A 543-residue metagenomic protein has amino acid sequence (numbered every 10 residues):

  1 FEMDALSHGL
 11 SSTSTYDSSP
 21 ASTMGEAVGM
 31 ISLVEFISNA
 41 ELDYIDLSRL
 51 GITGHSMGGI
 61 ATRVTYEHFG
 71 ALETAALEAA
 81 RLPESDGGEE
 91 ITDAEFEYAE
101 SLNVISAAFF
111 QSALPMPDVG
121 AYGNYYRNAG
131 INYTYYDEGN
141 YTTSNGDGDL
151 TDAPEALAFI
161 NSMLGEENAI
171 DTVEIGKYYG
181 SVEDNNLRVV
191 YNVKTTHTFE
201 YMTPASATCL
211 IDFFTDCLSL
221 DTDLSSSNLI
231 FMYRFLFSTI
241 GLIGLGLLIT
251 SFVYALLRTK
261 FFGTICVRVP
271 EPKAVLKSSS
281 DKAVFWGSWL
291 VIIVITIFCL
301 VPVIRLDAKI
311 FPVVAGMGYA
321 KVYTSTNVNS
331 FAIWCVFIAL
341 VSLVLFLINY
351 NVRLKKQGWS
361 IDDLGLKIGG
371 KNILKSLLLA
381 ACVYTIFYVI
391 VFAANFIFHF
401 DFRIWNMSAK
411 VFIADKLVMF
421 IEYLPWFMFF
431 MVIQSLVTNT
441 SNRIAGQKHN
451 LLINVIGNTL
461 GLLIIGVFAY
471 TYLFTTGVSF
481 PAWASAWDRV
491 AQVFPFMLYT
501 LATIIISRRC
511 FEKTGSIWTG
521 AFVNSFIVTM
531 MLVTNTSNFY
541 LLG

Functional and structural regions predicted by a protein language model:
F1-I230: Soluble extramembrane regions of membrane proteins in the secretory/endomembrane system
T13-T15, T23, T53, T62-T65 (+27 more regions): Residue-identity detector for threonine
R49, R63, R81, R127 (+10 more regions): Arginine residue identity/basic-tract feature
A80-P83, N228-L229, P270-A274, G520 (+1 more regions): Residue-level signal for alpha-helical context at structural boundaries
N228-L242: Juxtamembrane/start-of-transmembrane alpha-helix segments at the extracytoplasmic/lumenal side of membrane anchors
I243-S288: Juxtamembrane interface at the cytosolic side of transmembrane helices
G287-G543: Alpha-helical transmembrane segments of integral membrane proteins
